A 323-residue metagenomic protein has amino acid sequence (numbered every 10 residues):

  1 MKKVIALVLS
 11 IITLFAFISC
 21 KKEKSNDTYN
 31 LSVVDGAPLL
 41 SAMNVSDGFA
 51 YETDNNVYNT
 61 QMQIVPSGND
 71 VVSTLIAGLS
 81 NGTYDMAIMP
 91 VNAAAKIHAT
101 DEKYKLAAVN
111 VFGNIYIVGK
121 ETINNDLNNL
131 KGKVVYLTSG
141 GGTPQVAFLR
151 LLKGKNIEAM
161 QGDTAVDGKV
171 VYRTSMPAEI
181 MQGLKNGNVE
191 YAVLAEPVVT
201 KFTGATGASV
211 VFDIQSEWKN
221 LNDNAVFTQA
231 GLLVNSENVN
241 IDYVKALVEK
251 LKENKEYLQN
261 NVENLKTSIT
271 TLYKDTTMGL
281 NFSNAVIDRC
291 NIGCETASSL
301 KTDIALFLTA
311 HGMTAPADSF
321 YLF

Functional and structural regions predicted by a protein language model:
M1-V4, V8: Positively charged n-region of N-terminal signal peptides that target proteins for export
A16-S19: C-terminal motif of bacterial Sec signal peptides marking the signal peptidase cleavage site
T28-Y172, E190, E196, V211: Short, glycine-/small- and polar/acidic-enriched structural segments that line small-molecule recognition paths
F49-N59, G132, E217-N222, R289-K301: Short, solvent-exposed loop/beta-turn-alpha elements that line the ligand-binding surface or hinge of extracytoplasmic
N69, S73, I88, T138-V146 (+5 more regions): Soluble non-cytosolic domains of exported or imported proteins
V91-A93, K169, R173-S268: Pocket-lining segment of extracytoplasmic ligand-binding domains
E237-A310: Secondary-structure end/capping motifs
A305-F323: Conserved C-terminal helix/tail region of periplasmic/extracytoplasmic solute-binding proteins
